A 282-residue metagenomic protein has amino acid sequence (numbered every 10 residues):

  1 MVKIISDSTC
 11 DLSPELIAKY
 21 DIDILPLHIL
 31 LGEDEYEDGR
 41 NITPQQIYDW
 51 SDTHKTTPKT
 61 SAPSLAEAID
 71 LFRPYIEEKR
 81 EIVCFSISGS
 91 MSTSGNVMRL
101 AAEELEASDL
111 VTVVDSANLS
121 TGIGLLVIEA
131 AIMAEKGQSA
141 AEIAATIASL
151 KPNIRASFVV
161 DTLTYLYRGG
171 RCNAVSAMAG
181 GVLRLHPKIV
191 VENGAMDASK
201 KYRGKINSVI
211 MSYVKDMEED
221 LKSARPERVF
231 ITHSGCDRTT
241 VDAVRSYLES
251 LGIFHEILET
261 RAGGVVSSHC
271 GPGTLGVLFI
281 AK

Functional and structural regions predicted by a protein language model:
K3, T9-D23, H28, D34 (+3 more regions): Mixed-charge interfacial surface used for oligomerization/domain docking and macromolecular partner engagement
E35-E106: Class I S-adenosyl-L-methionine
